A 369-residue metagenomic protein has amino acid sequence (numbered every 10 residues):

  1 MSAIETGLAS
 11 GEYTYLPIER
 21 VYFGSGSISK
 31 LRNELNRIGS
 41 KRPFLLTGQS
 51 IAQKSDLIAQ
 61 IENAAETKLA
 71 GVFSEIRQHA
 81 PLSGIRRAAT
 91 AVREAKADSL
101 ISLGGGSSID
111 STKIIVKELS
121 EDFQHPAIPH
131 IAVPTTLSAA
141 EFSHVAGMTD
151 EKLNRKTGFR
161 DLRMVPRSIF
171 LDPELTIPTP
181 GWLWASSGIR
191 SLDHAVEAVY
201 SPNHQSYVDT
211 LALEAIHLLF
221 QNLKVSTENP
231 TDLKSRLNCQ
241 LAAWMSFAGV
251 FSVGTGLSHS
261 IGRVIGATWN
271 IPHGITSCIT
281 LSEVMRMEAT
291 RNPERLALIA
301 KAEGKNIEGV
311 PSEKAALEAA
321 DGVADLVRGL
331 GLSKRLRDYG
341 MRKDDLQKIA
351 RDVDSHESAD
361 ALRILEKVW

Functional and structural regions predicted by a protein language model:
M1-S99, L336: ATP/NTP phosphate-donor binding region
E19, S29, K117-S206, R295-A302: A glycine/threonine-rich phosphate-anchoring loop and its flanking beta-alpha core in nucleotide/phosphate-binding
I28-L31, Q53-L57, L82-I85, S107-I114 (+3 more regions): Short glycine/serine/threonine-rich phosphate/pyrophosphate-binding segments that cradle anionic phosphate groups
R77, L103-S107, N270-T276: Active-site nucleophile and cofactor-binding loops and adjacent substrate-binding regions of central metabolic enzymes
V92-T135, I261: A short, small-residue-rich loop immediately preceding and capping a beta-strand
A198-G322: Active-site segments that bind and position negatively charged phosphate/pyrophosphate groups
E303, I307-W369: C-terminal charged capping/lid subdomain of soluble metabolic enzymes
